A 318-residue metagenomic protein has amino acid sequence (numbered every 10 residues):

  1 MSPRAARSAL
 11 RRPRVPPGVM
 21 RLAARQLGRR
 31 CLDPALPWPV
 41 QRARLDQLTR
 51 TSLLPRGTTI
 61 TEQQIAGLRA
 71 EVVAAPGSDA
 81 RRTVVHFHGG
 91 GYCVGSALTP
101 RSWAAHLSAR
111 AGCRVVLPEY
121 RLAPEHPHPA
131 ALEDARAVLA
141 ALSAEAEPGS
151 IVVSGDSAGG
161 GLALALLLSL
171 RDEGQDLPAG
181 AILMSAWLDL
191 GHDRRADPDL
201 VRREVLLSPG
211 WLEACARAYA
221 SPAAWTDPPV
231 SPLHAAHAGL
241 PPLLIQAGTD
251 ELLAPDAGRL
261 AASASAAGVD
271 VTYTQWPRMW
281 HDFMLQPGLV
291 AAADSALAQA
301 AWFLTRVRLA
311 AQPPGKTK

Functional and structural regions predicted by a protein language model:
M1-S78, L309-K318: A glycine/proline-hinged amphipathic helix-loop "lid/cap" segment that gates access to hydrophobic ligand pockets
A66-K318: Alpha/beta-hydrolase superfamily serine-hydrolase fold, recognizing
